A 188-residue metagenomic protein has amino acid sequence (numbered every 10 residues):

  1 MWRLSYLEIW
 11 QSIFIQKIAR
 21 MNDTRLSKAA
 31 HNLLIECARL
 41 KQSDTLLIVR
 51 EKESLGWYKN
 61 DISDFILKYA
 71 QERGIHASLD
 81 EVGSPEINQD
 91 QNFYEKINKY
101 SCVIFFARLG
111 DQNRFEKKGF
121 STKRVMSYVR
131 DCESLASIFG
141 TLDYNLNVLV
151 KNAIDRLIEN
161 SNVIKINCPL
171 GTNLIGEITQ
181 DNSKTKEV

Functional and structural regions predicted by a protein language model:
F14-V188: Active-site bordering "gate/hinge" segments that shape substrate access to catalytic or cofactor-binding pockets
